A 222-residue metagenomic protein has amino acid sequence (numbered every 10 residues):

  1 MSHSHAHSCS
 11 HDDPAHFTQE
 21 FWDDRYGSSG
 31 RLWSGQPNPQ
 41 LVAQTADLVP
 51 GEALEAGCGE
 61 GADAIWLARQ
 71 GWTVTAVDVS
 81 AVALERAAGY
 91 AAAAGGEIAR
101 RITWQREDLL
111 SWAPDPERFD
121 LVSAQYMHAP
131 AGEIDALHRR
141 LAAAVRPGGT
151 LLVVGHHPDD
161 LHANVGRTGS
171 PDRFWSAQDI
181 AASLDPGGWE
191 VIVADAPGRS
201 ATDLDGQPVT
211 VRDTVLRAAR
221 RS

Functional and structural regions predicted by a protein language model:
M1-L48, D159: Conserved class I S-adenosyl-L-methionine
P50-G59: Conserved class I S-adenosyl-L-methionine
E60-S111: Class I SAM-dependent methyltransferase SAM/SAH-binding core
L110-L121: A short acidic, Gly/Pro-enriched loop at the edge of an enzyme's catalytic core that lines a small-molecule cofactor
D120-I134: A short SAM/SAH-binding and catalytic strip from SAM-dependent methyltransferases
D135-P147: A short glycine-rich, Lys/Arg-flanked "PGG" loop and its adjoining helix->strand segment in the class I
G148-H156: Conserved beta-strand signature within the Rossmann-like core of class I S-adenosyl-L-methionine
D172-G188, I192-A194: Short alpha-helix
